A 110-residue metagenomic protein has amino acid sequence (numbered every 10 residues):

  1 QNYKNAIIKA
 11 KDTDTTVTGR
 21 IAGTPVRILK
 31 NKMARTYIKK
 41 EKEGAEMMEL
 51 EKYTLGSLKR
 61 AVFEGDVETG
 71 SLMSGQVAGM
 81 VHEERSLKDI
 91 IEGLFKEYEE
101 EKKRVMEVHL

Functional and structural regions predicted by a protein language model:
Q1-L110: Conserved active-site-proximal phosphate/metal-binding subdomains
